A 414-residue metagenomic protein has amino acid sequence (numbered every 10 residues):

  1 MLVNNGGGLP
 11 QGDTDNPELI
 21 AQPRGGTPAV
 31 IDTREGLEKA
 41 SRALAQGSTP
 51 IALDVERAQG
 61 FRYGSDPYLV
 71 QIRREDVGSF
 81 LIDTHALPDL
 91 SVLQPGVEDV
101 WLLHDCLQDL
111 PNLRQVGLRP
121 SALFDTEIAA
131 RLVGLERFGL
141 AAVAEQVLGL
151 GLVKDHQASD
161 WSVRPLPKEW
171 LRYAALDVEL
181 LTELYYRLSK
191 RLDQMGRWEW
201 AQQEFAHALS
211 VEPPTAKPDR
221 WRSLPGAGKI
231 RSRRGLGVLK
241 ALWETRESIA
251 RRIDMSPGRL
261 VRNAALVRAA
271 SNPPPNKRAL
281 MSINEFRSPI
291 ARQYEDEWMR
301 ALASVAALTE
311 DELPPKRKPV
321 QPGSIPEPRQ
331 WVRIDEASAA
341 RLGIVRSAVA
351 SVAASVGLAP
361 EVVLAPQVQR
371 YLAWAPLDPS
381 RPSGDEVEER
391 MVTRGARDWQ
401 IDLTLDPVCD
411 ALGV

Functional and structural regions predicted by a protein language model:
M1-I51, V55: N-terminal accessory regions of nucleic-acid-interacting proteins
N5, K168, L188-V414: Accessory DNA-binding and partner-docking regions appended to nucleic-acid-acting proteins, especially the terminal
P10-N16, I20-V30, Q71-P95, D99-T182 (+2 more regions): Active-site-proximal helix-loop-helix substrate-binding element of RNase H-like nuclease domains
I31-E35, A175, L260, V363: Conserved phosphate-coordination/catalytic loops
Q59-R62: A structured, charge-rich N-terminal accessory region that forms the first stable segment of a protein and links
D66-L69: An anion-binding catalytic pocket shared by soluble metabolic enzymes
